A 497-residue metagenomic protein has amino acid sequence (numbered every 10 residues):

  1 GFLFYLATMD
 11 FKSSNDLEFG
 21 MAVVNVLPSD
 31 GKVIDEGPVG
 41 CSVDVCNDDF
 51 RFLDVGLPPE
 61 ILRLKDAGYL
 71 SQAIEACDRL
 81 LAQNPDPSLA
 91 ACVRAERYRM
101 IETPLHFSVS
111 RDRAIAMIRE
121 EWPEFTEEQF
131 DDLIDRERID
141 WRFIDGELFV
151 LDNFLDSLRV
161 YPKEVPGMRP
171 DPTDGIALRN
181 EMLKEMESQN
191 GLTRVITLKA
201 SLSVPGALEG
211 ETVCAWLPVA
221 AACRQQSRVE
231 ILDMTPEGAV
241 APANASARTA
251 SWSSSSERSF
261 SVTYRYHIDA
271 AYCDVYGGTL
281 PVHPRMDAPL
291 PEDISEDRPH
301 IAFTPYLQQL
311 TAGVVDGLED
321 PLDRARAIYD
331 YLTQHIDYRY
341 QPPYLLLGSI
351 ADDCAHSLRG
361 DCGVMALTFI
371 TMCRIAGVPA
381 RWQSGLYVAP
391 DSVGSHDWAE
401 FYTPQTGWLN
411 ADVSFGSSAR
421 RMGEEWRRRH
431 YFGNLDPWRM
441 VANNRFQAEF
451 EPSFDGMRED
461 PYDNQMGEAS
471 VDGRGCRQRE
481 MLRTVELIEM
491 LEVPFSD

Functional and structural regions predicted by a protein language model:
G1-C46: Long, terminal "pre-/pro-" and other extracytoplasmic accessory regions that lie outside the mature folded/catalytic
P38-V43, A220-A222, L232-A239, V413-S418: Short, solvent-exposed aromatic-acidic interface loops
D44-P58: TPR-adjacent "capping" and linker segments in tetratricopeptide-repeat scaffold/adaptor proteins
V55-P59, R63-A67, V364-F454: Hydrophobic/aromatic-rich core segments of domains that either
L57-P58, L62-G68, Q72, P242-A250 (+1 more regions): Acidic low-complexity segments
D66, I74-T279: Intrinsically disordered, low-complexity N-terminal segments that are enriched in acidic
P321-I328, L358-C373: Active-site nucleophilic cysteine motif
G433-D497: Low-complexity, Gly/Ser/Thr/Pro-rich intrinsically disordered linker/tail segments
